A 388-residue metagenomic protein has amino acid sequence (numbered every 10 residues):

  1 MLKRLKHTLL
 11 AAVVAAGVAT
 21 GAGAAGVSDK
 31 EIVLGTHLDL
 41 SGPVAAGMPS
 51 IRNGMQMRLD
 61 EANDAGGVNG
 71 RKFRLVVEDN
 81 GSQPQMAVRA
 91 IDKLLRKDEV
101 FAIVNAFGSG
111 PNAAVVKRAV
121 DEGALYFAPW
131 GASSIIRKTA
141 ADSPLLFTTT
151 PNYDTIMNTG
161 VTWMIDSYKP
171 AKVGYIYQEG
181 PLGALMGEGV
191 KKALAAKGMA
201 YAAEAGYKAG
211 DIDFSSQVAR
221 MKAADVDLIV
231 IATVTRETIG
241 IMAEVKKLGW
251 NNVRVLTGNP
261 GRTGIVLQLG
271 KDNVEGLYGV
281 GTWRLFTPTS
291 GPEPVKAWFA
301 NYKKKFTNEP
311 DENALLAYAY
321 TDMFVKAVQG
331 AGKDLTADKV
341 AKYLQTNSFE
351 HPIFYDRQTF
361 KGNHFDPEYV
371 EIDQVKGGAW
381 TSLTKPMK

Functional and structural regions predicted by a protein language model:
M1-V33, P386-K388: Short, low-complexity disordered leader/linker segments with a strong preference for bacterial N-terminal type II
V27, E31-Q56, E78-Q85, F107-G108 (+4 more regions): Extracytoplasmic "Venus flytrap"
V27-D29, N53-L75, A195-M199: Signal peptide-proximal N-terminal region of secreted/periplasmic/extracellular or secretory-lumen proteins
V33, A46-N53, A65-T139, Y207-F214 (+1 more regions): Beta-alpha junction/loop-to-helix N-cap segments that form part of ligand/metal-binding clefts
A87, T148-K172, D213-S215, T238 (+4 more regions): Hydrophobic alpha-helical segments within soluble ligand-binding/sensing domains
E99-A203, R254-Y278: Extracytoplasmic ligand/sensor domains, especially the bilobed periplasmic-binding protein
V245-Y318, G330, T381-M387: Extracellular/periplasmic periplasmic-binding protein-like sensory domains
K304-A314, V325-A379: Segments of small-molecule ligand-sensing domains
